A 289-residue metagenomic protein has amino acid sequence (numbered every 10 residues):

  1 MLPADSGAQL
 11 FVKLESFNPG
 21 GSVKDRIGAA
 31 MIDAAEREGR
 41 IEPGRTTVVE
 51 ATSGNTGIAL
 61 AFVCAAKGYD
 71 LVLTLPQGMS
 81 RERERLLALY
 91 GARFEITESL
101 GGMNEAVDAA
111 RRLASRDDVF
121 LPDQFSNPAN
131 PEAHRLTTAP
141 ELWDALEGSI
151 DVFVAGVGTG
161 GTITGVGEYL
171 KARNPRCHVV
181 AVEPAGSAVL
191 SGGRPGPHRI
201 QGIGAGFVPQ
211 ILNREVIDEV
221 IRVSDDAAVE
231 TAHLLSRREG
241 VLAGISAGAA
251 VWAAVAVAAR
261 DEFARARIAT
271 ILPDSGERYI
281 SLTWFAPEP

Functional and structural regions predicted by a protein language model:
M1-P289: PLP-dependent amino-acid enzyme catalytic core
